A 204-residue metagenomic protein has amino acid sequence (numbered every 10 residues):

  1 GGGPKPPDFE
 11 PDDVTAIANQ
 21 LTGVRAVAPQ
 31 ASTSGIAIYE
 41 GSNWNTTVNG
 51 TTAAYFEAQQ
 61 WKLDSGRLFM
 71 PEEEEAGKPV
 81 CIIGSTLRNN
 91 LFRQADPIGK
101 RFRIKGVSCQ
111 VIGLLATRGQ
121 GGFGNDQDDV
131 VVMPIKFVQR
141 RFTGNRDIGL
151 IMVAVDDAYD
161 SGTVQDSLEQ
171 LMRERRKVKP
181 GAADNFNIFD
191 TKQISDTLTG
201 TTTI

Functional and structural regions predicted by a protein language model:
G1-T47, A54, E72, N89-N90 (+2 more regions): Hydrophobic, regular-secondary-structure patches
G2-P7, I38-W44, L114-G119, G144 (+2 more regions): Structural beta->alpha junctions
D8-D13, Q94-D96, M133, Q193-D196 (+1 more regions): Short, conserved clusters of charged catalytic residues that mark active-site and nucleotide-handling motifs
I36, G99-R103, N187: Residue-level detector of beta-strand face positions
Y39-E40, G122-G124, D196-T202: Short, well-ordered secondary-structure micro-motifs
N49, A53-G181: Mid-to-C-terminal secondary-structure elements that act as membrane-proximal/extracytoplasmic interface segments
M152, L168, K179-I204: Peri-transmembrane interface segments
